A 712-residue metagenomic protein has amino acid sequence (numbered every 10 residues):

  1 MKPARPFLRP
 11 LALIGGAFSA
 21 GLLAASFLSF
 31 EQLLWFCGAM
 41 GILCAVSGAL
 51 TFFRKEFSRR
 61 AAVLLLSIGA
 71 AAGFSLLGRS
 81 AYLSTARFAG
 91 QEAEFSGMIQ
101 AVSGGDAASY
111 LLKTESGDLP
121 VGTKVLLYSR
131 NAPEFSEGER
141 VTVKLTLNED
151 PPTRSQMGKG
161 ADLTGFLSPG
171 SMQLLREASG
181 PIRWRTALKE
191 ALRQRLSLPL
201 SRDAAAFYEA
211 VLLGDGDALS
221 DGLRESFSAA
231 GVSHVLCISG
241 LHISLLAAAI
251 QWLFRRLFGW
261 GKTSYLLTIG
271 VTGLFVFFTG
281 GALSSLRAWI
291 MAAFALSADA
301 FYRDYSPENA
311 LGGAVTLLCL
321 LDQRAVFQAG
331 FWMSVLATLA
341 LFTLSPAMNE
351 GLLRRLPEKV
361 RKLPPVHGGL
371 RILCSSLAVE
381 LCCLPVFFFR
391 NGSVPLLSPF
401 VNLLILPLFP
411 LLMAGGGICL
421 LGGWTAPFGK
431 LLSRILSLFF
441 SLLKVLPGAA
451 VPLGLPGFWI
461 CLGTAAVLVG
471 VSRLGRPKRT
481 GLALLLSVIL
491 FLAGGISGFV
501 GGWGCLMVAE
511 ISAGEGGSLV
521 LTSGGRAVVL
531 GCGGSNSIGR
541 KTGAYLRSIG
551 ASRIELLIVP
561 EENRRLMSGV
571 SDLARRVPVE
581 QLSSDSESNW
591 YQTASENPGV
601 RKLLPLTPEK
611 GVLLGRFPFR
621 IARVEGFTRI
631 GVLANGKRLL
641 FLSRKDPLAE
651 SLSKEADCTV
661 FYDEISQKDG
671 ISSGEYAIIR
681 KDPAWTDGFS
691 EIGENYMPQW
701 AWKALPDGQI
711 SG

Functional and structural regions predicted by a protein language model:
M1-T85, F95-S96, L174, L253-L257 (+4 more regions): Transmembrane helix-bundle segments that form internal channels/tunnels in multi-pass membrane proteins, characterized
P3-P6, G16, G160-M291, L296-S297 (+1 more regions): Aromatic-rich juxtamembrane segments at the membrane interface
A12-G16, G38, L245, Y265-G270 (+7 more regions): Hydrophobic alpha-helical transmembrane segments
L23, L253, G270-F277, A293-A300 (+5 more regions): Alpha-helical transmembrane segments of multipass membrane proteins
F27-E31, V276-L286, A300-D304, L321-F331 (+2 more regions): Membrane-interface helix caps and helix-loop-helix hairpins in membrane proteins
E31, S96-G97, G117-L119, Y128-E149 (+6 more regions): Non-globular, low-confidence helical/coil segments that flank catalytic cores
G90-G105: Structural detector for short beta-strands of small beta-barrel domains
G104-K113: Short aromatic-glycine-enriched beta-strand elements
